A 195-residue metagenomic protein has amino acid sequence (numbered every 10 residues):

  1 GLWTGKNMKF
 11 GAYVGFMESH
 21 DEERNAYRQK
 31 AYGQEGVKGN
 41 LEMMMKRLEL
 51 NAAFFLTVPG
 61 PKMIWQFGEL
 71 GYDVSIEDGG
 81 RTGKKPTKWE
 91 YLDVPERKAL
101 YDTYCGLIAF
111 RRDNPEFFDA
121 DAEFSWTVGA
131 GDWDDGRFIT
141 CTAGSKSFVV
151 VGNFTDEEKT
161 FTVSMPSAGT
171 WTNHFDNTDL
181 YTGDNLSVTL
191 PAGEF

Functional and structural regions predicted by a protein language model:
G1-G79, R112, A122, V128-S145 (+2 more regions): Conserved alpha/beta catalytic core and glycan-binding cleft of carbohydrate-active enzymes
T4, F54, K85-G131, A192-F195: Aromatic- and carboxylate-lined catalytic core of secreted/periplasmic carbohydrate-active enzymes
Y13, L48, R97-Y104, S164 (+1 more regions): A structural signal for well-ordered alpha-helical scaffolds and beta->alpha junctions
G33-M45, T87-K98, N185-L186: Active-site rim elements
S164-T178: Solvent-exposed beta-hairpin/edge-strand motifs
G183-F195: C-terminal beta-strand-rich structural cap/linker in extracellular carbohydrate-active enzymes
